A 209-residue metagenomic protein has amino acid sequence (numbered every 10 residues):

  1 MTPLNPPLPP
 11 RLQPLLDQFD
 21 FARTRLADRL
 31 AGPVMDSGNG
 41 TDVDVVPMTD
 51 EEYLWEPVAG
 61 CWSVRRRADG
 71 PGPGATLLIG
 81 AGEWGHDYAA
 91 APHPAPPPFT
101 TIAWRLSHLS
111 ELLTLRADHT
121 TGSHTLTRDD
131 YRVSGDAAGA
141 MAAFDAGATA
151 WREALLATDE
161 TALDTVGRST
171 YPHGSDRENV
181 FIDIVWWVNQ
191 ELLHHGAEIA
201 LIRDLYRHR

Functional and structural regions predicted by a protein language model:
M1-D130, S169-R209: Short, contiguous alpha-helical
R132-T165, D183-L193: Acidic/histidine-rich alpha-helical segments that form the ligand environment of transition-metal centers
